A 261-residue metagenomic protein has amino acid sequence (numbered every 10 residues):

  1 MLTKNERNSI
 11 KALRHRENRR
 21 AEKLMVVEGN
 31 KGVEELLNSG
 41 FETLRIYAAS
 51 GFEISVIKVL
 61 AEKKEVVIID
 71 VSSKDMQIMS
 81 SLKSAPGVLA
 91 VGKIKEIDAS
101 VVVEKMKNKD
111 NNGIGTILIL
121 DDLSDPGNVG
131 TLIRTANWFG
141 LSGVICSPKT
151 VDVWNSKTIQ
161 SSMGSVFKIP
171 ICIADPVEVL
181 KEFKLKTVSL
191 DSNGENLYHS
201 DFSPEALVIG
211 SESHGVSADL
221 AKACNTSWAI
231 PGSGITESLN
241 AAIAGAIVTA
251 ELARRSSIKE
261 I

Functional and structural regions predicted by a protein language model:
M1, V67-S72, I169-V177: Short acidic-hydrophobic, aromatic-tinged amphipathic segments that line or gate anion-handling sites
M1-S55, T150-V151: Boundary-proximal intrinsically disordered activation/regulatory segments immediately upstream of a helical core
G29, S124-T131, S238-A244: Amphipathic alpha-helical repeat scaffolds
A61-E96: Glycine/small-residue-rich loop that forms an oxyanion/phosphate-binding "nest" at active or ligand-binding sites
V71-S72, D121, S147-P148, P170 (+1 more regions): Short beta->alpha connector loops at strand-helix junctions that form conserved, small/polar/Pro-enriched
V101-G194: RNA substrate-binding interface of SAM-dependent RNA methyltransferases
T135-F139, T150-V166, A218, K222-I261: Structured adenosyl-cofactor binding patch, chiefly the S-adenosyl-L-methionine
V188-T236, N240: Active-site/ligand-binding-proximal alpha/beta "capping" segment
